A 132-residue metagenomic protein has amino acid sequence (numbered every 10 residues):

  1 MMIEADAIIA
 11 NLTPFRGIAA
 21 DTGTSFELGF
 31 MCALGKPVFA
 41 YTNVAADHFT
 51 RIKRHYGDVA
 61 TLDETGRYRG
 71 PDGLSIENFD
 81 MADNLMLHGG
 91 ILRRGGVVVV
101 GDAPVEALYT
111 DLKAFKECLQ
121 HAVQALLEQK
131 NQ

Functional and structural regions predicted by a protein language model:
M1-Q132: Conserved catalytic or regulatory cores that recognize and/or transform ribose-phosphate-containing ligands
